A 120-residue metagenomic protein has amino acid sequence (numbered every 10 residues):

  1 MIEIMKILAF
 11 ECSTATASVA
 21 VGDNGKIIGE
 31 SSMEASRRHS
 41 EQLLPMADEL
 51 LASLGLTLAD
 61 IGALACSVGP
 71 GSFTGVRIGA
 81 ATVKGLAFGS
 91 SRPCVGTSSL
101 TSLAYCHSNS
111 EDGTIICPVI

Functional and structural regions predicted by a protein language model:
I2-L8, V21-I120: Nucleotide and nucleotide-moiety/phosphate-recognizing core
A15: Conserved Rossmann-like nucleotide-cofactor binding loop
